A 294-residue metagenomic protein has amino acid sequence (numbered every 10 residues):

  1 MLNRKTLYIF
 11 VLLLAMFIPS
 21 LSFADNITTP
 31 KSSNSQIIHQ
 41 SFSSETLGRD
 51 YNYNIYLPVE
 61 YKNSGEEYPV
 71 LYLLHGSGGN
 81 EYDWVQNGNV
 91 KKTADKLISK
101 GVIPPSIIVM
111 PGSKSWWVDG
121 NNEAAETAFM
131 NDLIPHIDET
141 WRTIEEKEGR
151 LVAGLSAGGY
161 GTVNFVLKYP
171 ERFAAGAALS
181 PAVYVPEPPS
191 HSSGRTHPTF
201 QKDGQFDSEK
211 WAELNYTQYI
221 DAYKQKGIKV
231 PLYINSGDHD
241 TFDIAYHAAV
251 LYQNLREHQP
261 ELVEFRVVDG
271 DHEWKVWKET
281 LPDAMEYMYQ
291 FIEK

Functional and structural regions predicted by a protein language model:
M1-N3: N-terminal secretory signal peptides that target proteins for export/translocation
T6-A24: Sec-dependent N-terminal signal peptides of Gram-positive bacterial secreted proteins and lipoproteins
F23-K294: Non-catalytic cap/lid and distal C-terminal segments of serine-dependent acyl enzymes
